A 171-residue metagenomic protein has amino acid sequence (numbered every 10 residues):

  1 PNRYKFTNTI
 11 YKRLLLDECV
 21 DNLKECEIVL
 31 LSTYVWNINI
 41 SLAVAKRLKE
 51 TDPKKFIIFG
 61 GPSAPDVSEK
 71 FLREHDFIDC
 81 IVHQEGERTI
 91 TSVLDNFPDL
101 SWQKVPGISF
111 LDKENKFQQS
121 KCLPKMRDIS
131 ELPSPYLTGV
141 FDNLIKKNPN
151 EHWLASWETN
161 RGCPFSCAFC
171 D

Functional and structural regions predicted by a protein language model:
Y4, T9, C167-D171: Short, intrinsically disordered, charge-balanced linker/junction segments flanking boundaries in proteins
Y4-K5, V93-L94, V140-L144: Short secondary-structure boundary micro-motifs
F6-M126: Glycine-rich beta-alpha loop elements in corrinoid/cobalamin-binding modules across cobalamin-dependent enzymes
S130-E131, P135-D171: Radical SAM [4Fe-4S] cluster-binding motif and immediate context
